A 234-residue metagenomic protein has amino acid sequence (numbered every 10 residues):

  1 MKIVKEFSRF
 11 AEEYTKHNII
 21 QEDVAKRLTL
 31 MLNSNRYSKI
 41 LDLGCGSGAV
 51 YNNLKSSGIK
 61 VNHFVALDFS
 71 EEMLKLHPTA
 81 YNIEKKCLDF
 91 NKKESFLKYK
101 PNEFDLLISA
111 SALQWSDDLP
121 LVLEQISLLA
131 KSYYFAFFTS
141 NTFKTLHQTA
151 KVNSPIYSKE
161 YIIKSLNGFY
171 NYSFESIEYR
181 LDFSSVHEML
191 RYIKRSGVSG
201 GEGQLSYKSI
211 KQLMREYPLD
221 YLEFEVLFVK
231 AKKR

Functional and structural regions predicted by a protein language model:
M1-S34, A49, M73: Conserved class I S-adenosyl-L-methionine
H17-Q21, S47-A49, Y157, S173-R234: Conserved Class I S-adenosyl-L-methionine
S38, D105, K131: Conserved acidic residues
L41-F96: Class I SAM-dependent methyltransferase SAM/SAH-binding core
F96-L106: A short acidic, Gly/Pro-enriched loop at the edge of an enzyme's catalytic core that lines a small-molecule cofactor
L106-D118: A short SAM/SAH-binding and catalytic strip from SAM-dependent methyltransferases
P120-Y133: A short glycine-rich, Lys/Arg-flanked "PGG" loop and its adjoining helix->strand segment in the class I
K131-S185, S199-Y207: Conserved catalytic/acceptor-binding region of the Class I
